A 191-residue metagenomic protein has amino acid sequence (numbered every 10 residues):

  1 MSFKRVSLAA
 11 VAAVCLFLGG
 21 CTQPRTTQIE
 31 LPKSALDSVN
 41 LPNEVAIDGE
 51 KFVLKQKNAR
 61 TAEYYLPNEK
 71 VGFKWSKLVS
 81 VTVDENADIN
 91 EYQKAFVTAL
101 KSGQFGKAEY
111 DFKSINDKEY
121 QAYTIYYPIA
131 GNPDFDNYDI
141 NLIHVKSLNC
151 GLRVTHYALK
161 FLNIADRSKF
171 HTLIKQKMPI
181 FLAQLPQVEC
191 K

Functional and structural regions predicted by a protein language model:
M1-A10: Bacterial N-terminal signal peptides that target proteins for export
A13-V14: Repetitive helical segments and hydrophobic/amphipathic motifs
L18-G20: C-terminal motif of bacterial Sec signal peptides marking the signal peptidase cleavage site
R25-A62: N-terminal "mature-domain start" segment
D48-A87: Secretory pathway targeting signatures of secreted, lumenal, and periplasmic proteins
W75-I115: Mid-chain, structured segments of secreted extracytoplasmic proteins
Q104-K146: Signature of long, low-cysteine stretches enriched in small and polar/charged residues
G151-K191: Surface-exposed amphipathic alpha-helical segments
